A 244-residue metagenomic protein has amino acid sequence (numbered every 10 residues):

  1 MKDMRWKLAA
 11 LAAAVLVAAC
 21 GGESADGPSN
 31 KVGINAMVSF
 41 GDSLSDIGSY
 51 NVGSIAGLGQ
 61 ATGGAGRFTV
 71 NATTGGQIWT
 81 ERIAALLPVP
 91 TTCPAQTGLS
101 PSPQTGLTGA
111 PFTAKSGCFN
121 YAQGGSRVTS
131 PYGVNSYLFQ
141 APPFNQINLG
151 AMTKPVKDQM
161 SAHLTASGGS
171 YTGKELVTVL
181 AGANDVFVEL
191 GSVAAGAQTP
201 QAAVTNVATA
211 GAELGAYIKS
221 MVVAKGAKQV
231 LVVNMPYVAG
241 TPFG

Functional and structural regions predicted by a protein language model:
K2-G27: Gram-negative bacterial Sec-dependent N-terminal signal peptides
C20-G244: Conserved active-site regions of diverse hydrolases
